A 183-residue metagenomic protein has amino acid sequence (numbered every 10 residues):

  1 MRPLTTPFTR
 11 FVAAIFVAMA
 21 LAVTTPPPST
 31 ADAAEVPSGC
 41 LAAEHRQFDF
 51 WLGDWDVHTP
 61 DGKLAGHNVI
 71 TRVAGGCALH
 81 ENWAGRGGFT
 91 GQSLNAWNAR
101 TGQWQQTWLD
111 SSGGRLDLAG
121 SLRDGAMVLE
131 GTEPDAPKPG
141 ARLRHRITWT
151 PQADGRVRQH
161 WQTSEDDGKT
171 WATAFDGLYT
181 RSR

Functional and structural regions predicted by a protein language model:
M1-T9: N-terminal secretory signal peptides that target proteins for export/translocation
L4, A20-A22, F175: A general, composition-driven signal for non-globular sequence regions
F11-P26: Bacterial N-terminal signal peptides
S29-R183: Hydrophobic small-molecule pocket/channel-lining residues, especially in calycin-type beta-barrels
